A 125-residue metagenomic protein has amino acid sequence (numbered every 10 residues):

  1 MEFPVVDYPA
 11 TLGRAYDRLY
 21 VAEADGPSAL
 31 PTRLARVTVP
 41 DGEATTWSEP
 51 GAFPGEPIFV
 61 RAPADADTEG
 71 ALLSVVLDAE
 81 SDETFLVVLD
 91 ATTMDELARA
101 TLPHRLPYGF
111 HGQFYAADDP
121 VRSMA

Functional and structural regions predicted by a protein language model:
M1-A125: Beta-propeller domains
